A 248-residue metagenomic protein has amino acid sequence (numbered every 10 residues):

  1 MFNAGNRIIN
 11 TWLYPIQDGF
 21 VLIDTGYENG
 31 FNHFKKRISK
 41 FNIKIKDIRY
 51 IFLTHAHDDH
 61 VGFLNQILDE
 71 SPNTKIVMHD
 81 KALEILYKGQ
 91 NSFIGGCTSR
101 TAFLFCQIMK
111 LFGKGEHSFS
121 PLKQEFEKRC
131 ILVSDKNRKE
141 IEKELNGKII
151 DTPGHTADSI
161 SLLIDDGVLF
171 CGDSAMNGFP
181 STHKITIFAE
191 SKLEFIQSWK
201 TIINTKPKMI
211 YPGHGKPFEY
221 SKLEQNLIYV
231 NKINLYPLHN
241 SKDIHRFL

Functional and structural regions predicted by a protein language model:
M1-F41, S161-G172, M176: Conserved beta-strand hairpin/beta-sheet module of binuclear metal-dependent hydrolase folds, prominently
I9, N29, D58-D59, E84 (+2 more regions): Short alpha-helical
V21-I23, F52, I76, V168-F170 (+1 more regions): Residue-level marker for buried hydrophobic side chains located in beta-strands that build the well-ordered beta-sheet
E28-N29, P121, N146-S221: Metallo-beta-lactamase
N32-A82, M209: Active-site metal-binding motif and surrounding structural segment of the metallo-beta-lactamase
E70-P72, R138-E140, G178, E194-L248: Divalent-metal (often Zn2+) His-rich catalytic cores of metallo-beta-lactamase-fold enzymes
A82-I150, E194-P207: Metallo-beta-lactamase
S92-C97, F188-A189, I228-V230: Short, hinge-like loop/turn segments at secondary-structure boundaries
